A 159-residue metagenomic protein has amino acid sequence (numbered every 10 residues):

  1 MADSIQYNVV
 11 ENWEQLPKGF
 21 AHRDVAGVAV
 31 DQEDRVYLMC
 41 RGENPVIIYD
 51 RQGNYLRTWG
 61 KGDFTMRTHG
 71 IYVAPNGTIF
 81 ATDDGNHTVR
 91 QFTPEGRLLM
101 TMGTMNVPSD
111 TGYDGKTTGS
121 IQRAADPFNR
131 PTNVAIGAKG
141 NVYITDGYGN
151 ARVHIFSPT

Functional and structural regions predicted by a protein language model:
M1-T159: Eukaryotic scaffold repeat domains enriched in small/polar residues
